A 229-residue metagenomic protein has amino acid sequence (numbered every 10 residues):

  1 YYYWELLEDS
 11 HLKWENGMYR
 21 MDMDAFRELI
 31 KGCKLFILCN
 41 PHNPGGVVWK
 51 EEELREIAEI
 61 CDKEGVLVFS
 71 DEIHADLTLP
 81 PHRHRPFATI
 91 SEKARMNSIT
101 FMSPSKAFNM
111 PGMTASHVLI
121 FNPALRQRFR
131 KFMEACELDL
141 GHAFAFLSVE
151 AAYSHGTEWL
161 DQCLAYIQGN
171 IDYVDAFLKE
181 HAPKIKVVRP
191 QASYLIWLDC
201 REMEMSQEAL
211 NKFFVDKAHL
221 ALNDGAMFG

Functional and structural regions predicted by a protein language model:
E8-P80: Active-site phosphate-binding strand-loop segment of PLP-dependent enzymes
K63-E64, A94, A218: Helix C-cap/helix->beta junction micro-motif
I90-R128: Active-site PLP attachment segment
Q127-E134, A152-D175: Structural signature of PLP-dependent enzymes
A143-F146, E150, Y166-D175, V187-C200: Conserved glycine-rich beta-strand-loop-beta hairpin in the small C-terminal domain of fold type I
K184-K186, L198-G229: Conserved C-terminal alpha-helix-loop-beta "cap" of PLP-dependent enzymes that closes/shapes the active-site mouth
